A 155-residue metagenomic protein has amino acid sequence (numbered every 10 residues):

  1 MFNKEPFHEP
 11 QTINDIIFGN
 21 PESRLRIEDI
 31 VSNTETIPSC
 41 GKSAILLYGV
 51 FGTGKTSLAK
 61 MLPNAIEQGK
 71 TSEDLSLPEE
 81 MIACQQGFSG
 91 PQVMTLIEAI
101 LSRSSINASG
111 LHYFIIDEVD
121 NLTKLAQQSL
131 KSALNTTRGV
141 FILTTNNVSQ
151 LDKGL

Functional and structural regions predicted by a protein language model:
F2-V50, E98-I106: Pre-Walker A (pre-P-loop) alpha-helix and adjacent loop at the N terminus of AAA/AAA+ ATPase modules, a conserved
Q11, C40-K42, G54, D117 (+1 more regions): Eukaryote-biased feature marking scaffold/signaling PDZ-domain proteins and nuclear chromatin regulators
I16, I27, L47, T56-A59 (+4 more regions): Conserved RecA-like P-loop NTPase ATPase core
P21-R24, L75-H112: Short glycine-rich substrate-engagement loop in P-loop NTPases that contacts/grips substrate
E22, T53, F88, S149-Q150: Short alpha-helical
N33, E98-I106, I116-G154: Conserved catalytic/switch belt of AAA+ P-loop NTPases
E35-E80, K131: Walker A/P-loop
A44, Y113, R138: Beta-strand-rich binding-surface signature of beta-sandwich/beta-barrel folds used to engage anionic ligands
